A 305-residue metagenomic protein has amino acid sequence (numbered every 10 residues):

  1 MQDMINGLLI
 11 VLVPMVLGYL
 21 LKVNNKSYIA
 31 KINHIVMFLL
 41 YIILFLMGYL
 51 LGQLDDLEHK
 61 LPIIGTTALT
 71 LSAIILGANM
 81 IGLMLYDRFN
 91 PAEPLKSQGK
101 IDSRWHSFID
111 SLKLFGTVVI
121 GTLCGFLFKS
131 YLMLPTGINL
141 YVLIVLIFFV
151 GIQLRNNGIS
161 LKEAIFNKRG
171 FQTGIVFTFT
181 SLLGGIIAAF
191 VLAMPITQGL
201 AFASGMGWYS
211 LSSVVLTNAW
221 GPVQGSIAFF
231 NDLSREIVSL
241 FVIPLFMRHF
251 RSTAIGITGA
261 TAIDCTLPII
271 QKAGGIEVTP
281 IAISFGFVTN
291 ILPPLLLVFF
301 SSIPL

Functional and structural regions predicted by a protein language model:
Q2-F89, V191, N218-A219: Early transmembrane hairpin of solute transport permeases
Q2-V16, V36-M37, T67-A78, L134-F149 (+3 more regions): Structural signature of hydrophobic alpha-helical transmembrane segments
D3-M15, E58-I81, D110, L114 (+3 more regions): Entry/N-cap segments of selected transmembrane alpha helices and their immediately preceding amphipathic helices
V13-L21, M37-K60, G121-G125, L140-E163 (+2 more regions): Hydrophobic transmembrane alpha-helices of secondary-active transporters and Na+-translocating membrane complexes
Y19-L21, T67-S97, Q172-L216, S234-M247: Transmembrane alpha-helices that form the ion-translocation and gating core of multi-pass ion transport proteins
N25-V36, G52-A68, F89-F108, Y131-G137 (+4 more regions): Interfacial helix-loop-helix linkers and transmembrane-helix boundary segments in multi-pass membrane proteins
G48, Q53, Q198-V238, F246-S284: Alpha-helical membrane segments and immediately flanking helix-loop junctions that form or couple to the substrate/ion
L292-L305: Juxtamembrane boundary at the C-terminal end of a transmembrane helix
